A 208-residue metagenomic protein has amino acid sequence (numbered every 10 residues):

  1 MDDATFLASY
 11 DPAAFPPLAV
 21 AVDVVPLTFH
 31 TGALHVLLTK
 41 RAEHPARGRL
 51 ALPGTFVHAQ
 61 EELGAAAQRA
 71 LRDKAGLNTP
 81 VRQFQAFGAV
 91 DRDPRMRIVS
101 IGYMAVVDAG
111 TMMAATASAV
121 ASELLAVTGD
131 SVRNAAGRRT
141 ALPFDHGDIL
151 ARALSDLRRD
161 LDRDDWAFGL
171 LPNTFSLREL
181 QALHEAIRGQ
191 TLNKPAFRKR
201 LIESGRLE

Functional and structural regions predicted by a protein language model:
T5, S9-A51: N-terminal strand-loop-strand
F15, G88-I98: Acidic pyrophosphate-coordinating catalytic loop
P16-L18, E62-A65, I98: Basic, often amphipathic N-terminal segments
A19, N78, M96-S100: Short connector loops at helix/strand junctions that flank enzyme active sites, especially segments positioning acidic
V24, Q83, Y103-A105: A structural signal for short, well-ordered beta-strand segments
A33-N78, A86-G88, R159-E185: Conserved Nudix-box catalytic region and its N-terminal flanking loop in Nudix hydrolases and closely related
G102-A105, M113-D162, L170-E185, A196-R206: NUDIX/MutT-family hydrolases
A186-L192: Short, basic interhelical loop/turn and adjoining N-cap of the next helix at nucleic-acid- or acidic-partner-contacting
